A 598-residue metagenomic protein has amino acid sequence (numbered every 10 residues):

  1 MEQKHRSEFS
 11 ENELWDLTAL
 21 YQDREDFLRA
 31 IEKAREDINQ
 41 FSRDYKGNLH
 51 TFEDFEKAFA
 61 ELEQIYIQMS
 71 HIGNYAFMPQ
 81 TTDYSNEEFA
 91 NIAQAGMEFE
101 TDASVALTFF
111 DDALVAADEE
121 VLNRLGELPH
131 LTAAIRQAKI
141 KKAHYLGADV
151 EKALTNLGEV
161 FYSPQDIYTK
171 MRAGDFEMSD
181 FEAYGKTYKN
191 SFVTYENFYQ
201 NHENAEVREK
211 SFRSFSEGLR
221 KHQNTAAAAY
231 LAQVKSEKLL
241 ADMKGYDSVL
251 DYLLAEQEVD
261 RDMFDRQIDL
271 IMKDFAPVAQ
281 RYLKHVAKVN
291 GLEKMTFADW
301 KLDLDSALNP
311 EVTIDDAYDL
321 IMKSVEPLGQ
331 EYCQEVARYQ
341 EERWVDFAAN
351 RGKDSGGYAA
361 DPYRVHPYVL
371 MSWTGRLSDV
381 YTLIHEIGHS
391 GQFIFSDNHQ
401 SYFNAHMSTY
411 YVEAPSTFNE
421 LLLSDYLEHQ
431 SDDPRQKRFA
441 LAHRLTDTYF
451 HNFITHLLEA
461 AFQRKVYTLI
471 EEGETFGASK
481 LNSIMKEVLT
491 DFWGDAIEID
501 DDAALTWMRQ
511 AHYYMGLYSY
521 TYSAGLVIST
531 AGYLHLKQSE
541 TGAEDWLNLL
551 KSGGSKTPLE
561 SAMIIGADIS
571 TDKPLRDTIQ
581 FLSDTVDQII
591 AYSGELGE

Functional and structural regions predicted by a protein language model:
M1-S306, Y318, A591-E598: A well-structured
E8-F9, F110, L114-V115, A133-Y145 (+9 more regions): C-terminal, non-catalytic "cap/extension" segments appended to globular domains
G245, T374-I394, S416, L421 (+2 more regions): Active-site recognition of the HExxH zinc-binding catalytic motif
K288-P327, C333, Q392, F439-L441 (+3 more regions): Long, K/E/R/D-enriched contiguous segments that form extended
A307-V312, V345-V365: Catalytic zinc-binding patch centered on the HExxH motif and its immediate surroundings that defines zinc-dependent
N309-I314, P362-I384: Short pre-active-site segment immediately N-terminal to the catalytic Zn-binding motif
K323-Q334, A360, H389, F393-S401 (+1 more regions): Conserved helix-loop functional segments at active or binding sites
M407-Q436, L445-D447, H451, G525: Post-HExxH zinc-binding segment in Zn-dependent metallohydrolases
